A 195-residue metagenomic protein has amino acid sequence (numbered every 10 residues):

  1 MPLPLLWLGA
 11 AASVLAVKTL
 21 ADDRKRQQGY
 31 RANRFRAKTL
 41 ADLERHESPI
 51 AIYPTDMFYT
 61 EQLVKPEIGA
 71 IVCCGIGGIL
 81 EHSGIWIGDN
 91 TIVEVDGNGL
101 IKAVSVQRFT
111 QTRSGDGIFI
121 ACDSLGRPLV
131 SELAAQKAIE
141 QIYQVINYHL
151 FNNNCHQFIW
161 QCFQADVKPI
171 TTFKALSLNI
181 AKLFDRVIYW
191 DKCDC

Functional and structural regions predicted by a protein language model:
M1-C195: Cysteine-nucleophile amide-bond enzymes
